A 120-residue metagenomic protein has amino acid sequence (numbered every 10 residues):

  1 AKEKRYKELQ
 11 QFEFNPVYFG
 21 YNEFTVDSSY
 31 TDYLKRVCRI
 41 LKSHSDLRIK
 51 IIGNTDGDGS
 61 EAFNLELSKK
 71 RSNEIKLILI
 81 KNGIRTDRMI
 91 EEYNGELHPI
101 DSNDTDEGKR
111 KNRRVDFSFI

Functional and structural regions predicted by a protein language model:
A1-R48: Periplasmic peptidoglycan-binding/tethering modules of Gram-negative envelope proteins
T25, S29-T31, I52-I120: Periplasmic OmpA-like peptidoglycan-binding domain that tethers envelope proteins to the cell wall
